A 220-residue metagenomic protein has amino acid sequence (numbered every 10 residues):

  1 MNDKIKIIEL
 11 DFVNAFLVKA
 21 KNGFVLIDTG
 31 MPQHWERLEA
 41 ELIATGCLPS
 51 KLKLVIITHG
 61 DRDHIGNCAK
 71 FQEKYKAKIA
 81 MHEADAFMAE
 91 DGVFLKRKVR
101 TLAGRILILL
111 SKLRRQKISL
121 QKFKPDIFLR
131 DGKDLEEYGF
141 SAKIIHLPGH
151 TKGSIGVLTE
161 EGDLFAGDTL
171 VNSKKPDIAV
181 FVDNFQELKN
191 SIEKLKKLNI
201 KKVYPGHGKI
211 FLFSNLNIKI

Functional and structural regions predicted by a protein language model:
M1-T45, G156-T169: Conserved beta-strand hairpin/beta-sheet module of binuclear metal-dependent hydrolase folds, prominently
V13, Q33, R62-D63, F87 (+2 more regions): Short alpha-helical
V18, D28, L38, H59 (+8 more regions): Divalent metal-coordination and catalytic microenvironments
V18-A20, L107-L113, D168-N172: Short, basic/glycine-rich phosphate-binding loops at helix/coil junctions that contact nucleotide phosphates
V25-I27, I56, I79, F165 (+1 more regions): Residue-level marker for buried hydrophobic side chains located in beta-strands that build the well-ordered beta-sheet
P32-Q33, D134, F140-L216: Metallo-beta-lactamase
I43-I127: Active-site HxH/HxHxD metal-binding segment of metal-dependent hydrolases
I127-E136: Short internal loop-to-helix segment that lines adenine-nucleotide cofactor pockets
